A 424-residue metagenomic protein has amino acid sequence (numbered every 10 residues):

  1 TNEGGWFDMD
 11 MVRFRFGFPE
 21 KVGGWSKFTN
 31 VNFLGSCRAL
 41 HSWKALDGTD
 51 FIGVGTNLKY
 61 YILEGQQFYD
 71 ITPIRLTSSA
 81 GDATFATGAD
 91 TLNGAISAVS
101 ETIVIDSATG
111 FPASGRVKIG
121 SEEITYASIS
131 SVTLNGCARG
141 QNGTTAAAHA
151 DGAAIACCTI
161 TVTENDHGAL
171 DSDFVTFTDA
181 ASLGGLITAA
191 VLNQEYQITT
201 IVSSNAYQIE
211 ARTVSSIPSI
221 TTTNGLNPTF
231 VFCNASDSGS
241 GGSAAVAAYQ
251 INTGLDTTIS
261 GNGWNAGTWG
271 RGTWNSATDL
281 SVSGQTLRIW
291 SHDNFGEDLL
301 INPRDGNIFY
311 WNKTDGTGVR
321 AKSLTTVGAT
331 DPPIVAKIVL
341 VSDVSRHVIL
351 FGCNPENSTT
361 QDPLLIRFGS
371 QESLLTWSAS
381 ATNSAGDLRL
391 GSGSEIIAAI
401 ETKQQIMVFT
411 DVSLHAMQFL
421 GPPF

Functional and structural regions predicted by a protein language model:
T1-L76, A248-D279, P333-A416: N-terminal beta-propeller domains
G53-V54, K59, S236-S238, S283-W290 (+1 more regions): Surface-exposed, low-hydrophobicity beta-strand/loop segments enriched in small/polar/acidic residues
N57, G65, K118-G120, L192 (+2 more regions): Short strand-coil-strand connectors
Y60, G143, N307-I308, L414: Extracellular beta-strand scaffolds
E64-Q66, K313-D315, L420-P422: Short loop/turn segments that connect beta-strands within beta-propeller blades
D70, T125, G296-R320: Hydrophobic or amphipathic alpha-helical targeting/insertion segments
P73-A98, D106-R288, G316-K322, G328-D331: Small/polar beta-strand repeat architecture
A321-L324, M417-F424: Blade-edge beta-strand/turn elements of extracellular beta-propeller and related beta-sheet repeat scaffolds
